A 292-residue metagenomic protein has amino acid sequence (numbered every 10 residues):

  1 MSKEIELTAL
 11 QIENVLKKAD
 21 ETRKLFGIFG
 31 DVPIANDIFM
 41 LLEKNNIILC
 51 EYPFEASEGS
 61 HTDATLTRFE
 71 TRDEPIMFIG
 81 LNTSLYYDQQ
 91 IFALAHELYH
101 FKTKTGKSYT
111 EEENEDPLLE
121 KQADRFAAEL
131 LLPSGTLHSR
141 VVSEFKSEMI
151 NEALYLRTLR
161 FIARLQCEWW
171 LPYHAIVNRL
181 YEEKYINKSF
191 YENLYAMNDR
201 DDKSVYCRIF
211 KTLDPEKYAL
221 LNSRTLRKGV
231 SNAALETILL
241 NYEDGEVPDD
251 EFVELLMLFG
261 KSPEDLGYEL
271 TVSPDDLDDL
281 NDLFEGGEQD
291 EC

Functional and structural regions predicted by a protein language model:
M1-C292: Active-site hotspot residues in diverse enzymes, especially metal/ion-binding acidic/histidine motifs
